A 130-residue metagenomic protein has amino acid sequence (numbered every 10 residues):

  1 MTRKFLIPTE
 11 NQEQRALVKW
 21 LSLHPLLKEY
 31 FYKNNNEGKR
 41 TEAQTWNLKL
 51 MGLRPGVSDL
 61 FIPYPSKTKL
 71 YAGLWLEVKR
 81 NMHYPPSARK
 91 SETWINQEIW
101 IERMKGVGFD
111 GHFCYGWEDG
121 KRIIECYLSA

Functional and structural regions predicted by a protein language model:
M1-A130: Catalytic phosphate/metal-binding cores of nucleic-acid and nucleotide-processing enzymes, i.e., regions that mediate
